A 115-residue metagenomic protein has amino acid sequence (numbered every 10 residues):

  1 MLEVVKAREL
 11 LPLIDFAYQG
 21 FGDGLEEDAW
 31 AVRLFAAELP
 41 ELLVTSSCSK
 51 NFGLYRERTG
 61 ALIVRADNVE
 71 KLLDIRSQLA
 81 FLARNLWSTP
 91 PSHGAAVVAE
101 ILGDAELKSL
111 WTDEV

Functional and structural regions predicted by a protein language model:
M1-D74, Q78-N85, P90-H93: Conserved PLP-enzyme active-site core in the AAT-like
A17, E114-V115: A short, structure-level motif marking secondary-structure boundaries and short turns
R84-L86, A96-E114: Amphipathic alpha-helix from the class-I
